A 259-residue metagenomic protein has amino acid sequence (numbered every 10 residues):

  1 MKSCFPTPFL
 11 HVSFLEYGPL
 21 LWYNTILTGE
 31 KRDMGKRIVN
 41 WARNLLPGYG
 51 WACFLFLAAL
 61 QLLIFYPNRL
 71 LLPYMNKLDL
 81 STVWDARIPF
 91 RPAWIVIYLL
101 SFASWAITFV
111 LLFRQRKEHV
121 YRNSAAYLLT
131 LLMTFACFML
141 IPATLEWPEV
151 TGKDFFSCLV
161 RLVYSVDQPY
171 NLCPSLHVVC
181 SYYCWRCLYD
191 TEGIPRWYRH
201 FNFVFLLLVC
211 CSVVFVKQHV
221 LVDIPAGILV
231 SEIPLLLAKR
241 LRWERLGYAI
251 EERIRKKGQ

Functional and structural regions predicted by a protein language model:
S13-I26: Short, positively charged and aromatic/hydrophobic N-terminal segments
G29-W105, T151, V160, G258-Q259: N-terminal transmembrane-helix/juxtamembrane module of multi-pass inner/ER membrane proteins
Q61-L63, L131-C137, V204-F215: Aromatic-anchored segments of alpha-helical transmembrane domains
R69-V83, F113-W197, R245-Q259: Membrane-interface loops
S104-T108, S181-R186, F205-S212: Hydrophobic, membrane-inserted alpha-helices
P169-L172, L208-P234: Interfacial helix-loop-helix junctions of multi-pass membrane proteins
V220, A226-Q259: C-terminal membrane module of polytopic membrane proteins
